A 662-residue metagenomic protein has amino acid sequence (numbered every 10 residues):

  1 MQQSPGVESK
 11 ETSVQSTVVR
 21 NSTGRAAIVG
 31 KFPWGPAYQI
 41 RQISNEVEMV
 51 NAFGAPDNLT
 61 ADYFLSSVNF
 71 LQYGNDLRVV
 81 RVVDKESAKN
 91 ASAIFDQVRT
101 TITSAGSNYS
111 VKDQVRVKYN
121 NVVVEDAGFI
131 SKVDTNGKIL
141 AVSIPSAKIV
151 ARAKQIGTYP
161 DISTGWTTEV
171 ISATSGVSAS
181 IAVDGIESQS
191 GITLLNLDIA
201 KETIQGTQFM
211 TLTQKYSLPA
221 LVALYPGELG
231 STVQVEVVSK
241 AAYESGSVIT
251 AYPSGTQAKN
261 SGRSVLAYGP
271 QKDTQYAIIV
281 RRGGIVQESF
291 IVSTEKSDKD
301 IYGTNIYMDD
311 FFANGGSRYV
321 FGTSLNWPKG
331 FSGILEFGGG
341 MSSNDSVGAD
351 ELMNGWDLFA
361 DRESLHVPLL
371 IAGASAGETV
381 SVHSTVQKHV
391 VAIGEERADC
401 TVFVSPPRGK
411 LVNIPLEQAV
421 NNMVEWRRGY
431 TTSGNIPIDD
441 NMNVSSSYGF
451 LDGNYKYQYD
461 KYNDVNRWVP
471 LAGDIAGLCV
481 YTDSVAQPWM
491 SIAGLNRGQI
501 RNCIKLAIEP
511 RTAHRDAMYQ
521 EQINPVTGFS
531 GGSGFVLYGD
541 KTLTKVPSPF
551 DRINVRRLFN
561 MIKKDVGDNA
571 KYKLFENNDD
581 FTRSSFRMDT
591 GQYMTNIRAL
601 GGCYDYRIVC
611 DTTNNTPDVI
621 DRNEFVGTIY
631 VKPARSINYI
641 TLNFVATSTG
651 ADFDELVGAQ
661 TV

Functional and structural regions predicted by a protein language model:
M1-I94, S180, S188-R282: Extended assembly-interface regions of large multimeric machines
M1-S92, P328-V662: Structured, hydrophobic secondary-structure cores that serve as assembly/anchoring elements
K89-A91, K132-V142, E187-L194, A242-P253 (+4 more regions): Short, surface-exposed linear segments at secondary-structure transitions and domain or protein termini
A93-G191: Conserved, function-critical positions that sit in or immediately flank catalytic and ligand-binding motifs
D96, D113, K138, S175-A179 (+5 more regions): Residues at beta-strand starts and edge strands
V98, F129, V142, A179-I181 (+5 more regions): Hydrophobic residues positioned within well-ordered beta-strands of beta-sheet architectures
E125-I130, A182, G191, N196 (+6 more regions): Short amphipathic beta-strand/extended segments with alternating polar/hydrophobic composition
S163-A182, I186-S190, L194, A200-K201 (+4 more regions): Solvent-exposed, low-complexity segments and loops of surface/extracellular structural proteins
